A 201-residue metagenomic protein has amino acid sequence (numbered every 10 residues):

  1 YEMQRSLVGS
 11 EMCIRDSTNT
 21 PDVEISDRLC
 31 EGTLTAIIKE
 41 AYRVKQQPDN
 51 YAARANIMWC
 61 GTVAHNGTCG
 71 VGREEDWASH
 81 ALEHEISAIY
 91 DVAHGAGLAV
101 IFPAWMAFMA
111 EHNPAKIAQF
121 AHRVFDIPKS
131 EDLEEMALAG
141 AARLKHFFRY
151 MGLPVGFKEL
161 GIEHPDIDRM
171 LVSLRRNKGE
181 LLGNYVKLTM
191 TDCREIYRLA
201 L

Functional and structural regions predicted by a protein language model:
Y1-I14: Single conserved hydrophobic/aromatic residue that forms the stacking wall/gate of nucleotide- or nucleobase-binding
Y1-M3, G72, I86, L181: Alpha-helical hydrophobic/aromatic positions enriched in membrane-embedded helices and signal peptides
M12, G97, I101, I162: Residue-level recognition of oxygen-bearing side chains
T18-R143: Active-site segments that bind and position negatively charged phosphate/pyrophosphate groups
I117, V124, P128-L201: C-terminal charged capping/lid subdomain of soluble metabolic enzymes
